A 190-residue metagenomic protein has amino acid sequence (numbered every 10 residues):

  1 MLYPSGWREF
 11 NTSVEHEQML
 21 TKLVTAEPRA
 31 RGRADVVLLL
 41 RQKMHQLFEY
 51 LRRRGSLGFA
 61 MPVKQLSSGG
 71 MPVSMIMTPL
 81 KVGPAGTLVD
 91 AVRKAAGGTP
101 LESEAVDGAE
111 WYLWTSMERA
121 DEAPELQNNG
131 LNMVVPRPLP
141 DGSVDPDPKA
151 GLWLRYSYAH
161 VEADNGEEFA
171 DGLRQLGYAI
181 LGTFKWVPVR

Functional and structural regions predicted by a protein language model:
M1-G86: Secretory pathway targeting signatures of secreted, lumenal, and periplasmic proteins
S74-R190: Short, well-structured beta-strand
